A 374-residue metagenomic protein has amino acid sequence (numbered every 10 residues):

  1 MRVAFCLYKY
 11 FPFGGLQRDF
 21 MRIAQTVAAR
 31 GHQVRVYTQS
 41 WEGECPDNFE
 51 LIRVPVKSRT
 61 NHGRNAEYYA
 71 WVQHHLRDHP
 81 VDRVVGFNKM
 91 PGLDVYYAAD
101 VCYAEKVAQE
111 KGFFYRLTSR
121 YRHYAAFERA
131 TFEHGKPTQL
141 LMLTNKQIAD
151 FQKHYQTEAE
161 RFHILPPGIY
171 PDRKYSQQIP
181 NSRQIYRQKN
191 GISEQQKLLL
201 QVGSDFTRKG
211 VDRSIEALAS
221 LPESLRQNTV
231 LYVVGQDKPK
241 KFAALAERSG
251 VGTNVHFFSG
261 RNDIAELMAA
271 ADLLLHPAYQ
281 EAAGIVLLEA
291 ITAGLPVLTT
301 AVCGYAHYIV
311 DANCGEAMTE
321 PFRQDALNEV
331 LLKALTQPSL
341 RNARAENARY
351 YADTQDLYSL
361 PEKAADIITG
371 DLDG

Functional and structural regions predicted by a protein language model:
R18-R22, K197-S220, K240: A conserved mid-protein helix/loop that constitutes part of the nucleotide-sugar donor-binding site
R120-L141: Membrane-proximal helix-turn-helix segments that form the acceptor-binding/catalytic region of lipid-linked
H134-I164, I169-S176: A short, active-site helix/loop in glycosyltransferases that binds the activated sugar's phosphate group
A243-G260: Nucleotide-activated donor-binding/catalytic signature segment of Leloir-type glycosyltransferases, i.e., the conserved
G260-R261, E266-A271: Short alpha-helical donor nucleotide-sugar binding micro-motif in glycosyltransferases
Y279: Aromatic "clamp/platform" in nucleotide-sugar-dependent glycosyltransferases that forms part of the donor/acceptor
P296-T299: Short hydrophobic beta-strand element within catalytic cores of glycosyltransferases and related nucleotide-activated
A306-L332: Change "using UDP/GDP/dTDP sugars" to "using nucleotide sugars
